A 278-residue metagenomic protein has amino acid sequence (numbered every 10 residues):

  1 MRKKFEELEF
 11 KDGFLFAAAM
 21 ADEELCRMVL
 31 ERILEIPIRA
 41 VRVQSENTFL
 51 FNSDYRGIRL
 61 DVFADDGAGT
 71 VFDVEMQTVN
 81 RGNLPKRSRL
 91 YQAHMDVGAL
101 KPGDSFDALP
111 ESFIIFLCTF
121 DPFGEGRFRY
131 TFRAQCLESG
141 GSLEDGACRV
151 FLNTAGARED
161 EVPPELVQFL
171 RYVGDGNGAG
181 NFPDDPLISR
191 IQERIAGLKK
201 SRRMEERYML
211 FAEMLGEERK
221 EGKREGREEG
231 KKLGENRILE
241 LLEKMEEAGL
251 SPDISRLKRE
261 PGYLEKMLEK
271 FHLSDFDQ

Functional and structural regions predicted by a protein language model:
M1-C148, D160, P261-L273, Q278: Accessory alpha/beta interaction modules
M1-E6, F10, F14, D65-A68 (+2 more regions): Short, charged alpha-helical interaction segments and adjacent helix-coil junctions
N47, N52, N80-N83, N153 (+3 more regions): Detector for Asparagine
E138, D145-D160, P164-G180: Upstream accessory/linker segments immediately N-terminal to the RecA-like ATPase cores of bacterial MutS and a subset
